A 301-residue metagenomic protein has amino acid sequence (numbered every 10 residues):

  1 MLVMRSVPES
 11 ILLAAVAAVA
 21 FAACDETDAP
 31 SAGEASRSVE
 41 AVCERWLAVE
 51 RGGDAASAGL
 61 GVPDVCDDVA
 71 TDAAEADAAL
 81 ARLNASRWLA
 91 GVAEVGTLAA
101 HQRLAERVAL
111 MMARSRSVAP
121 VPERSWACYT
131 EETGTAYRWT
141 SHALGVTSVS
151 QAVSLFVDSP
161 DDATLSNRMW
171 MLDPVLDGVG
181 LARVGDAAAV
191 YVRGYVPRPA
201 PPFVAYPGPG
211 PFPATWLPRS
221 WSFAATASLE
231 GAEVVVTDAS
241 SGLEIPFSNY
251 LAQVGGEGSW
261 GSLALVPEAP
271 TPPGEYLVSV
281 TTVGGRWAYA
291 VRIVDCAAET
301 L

Functional and structural regions predicted by a protein language model:
L2-L12: Bacterial N-terminal signal peptides that target proteins for export
I11-A14, S36: Alpha-helical interaction segments
A20-A23: C-terminal motif of bacterial Sec signal peptides marking the signal peptidase cleavage site
E26-L301: Functional surface patches built around histidine and acidic residues
